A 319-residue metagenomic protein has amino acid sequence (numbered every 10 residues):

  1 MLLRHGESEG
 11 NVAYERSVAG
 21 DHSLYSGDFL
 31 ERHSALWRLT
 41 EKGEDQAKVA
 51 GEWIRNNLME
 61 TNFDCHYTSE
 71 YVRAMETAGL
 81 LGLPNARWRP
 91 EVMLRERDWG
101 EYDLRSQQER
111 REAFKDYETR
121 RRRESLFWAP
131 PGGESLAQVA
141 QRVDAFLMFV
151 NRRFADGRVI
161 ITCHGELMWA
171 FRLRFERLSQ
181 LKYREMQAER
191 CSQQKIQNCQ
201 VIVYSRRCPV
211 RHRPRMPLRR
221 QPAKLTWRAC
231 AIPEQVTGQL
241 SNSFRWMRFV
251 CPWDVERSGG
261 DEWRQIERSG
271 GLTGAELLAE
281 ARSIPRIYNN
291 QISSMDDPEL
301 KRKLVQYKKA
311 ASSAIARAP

Functional and structural regions predicted by a protein language model:
M1, D64, G157-E166: Generic beta-sheet signal
M1, E9, A13, V18 (+2 more regions): Acidic, low-complexity terminal tails and accessory targeting/binding regions of phosphate-metabolizing enzymes
M1-A86, A137-A140: Active-site-proximal alpha-helix that buttresses catalytic centers in soluble enzyme cores
H5, V92, H164: Active-site glycine-centered loops adjacent to acidic/histidine catalytic or metal-binding residues that shape
E9, R73-M75, E96-R97, L167-W169: Short, active-site-adjacent cap segments at secondary-structure transitions
F29-R38, E118-Q138, G259, G274: Short glycine/proline- and acidic residue-enriched helix-loop micro-motifs that form flexible lids or anion-recognition
N57-T61, V150-G157: Glycine-rich phosphate-binding loop signature in dinucleotide/nucleotide-binding domains
C65, E70, A86-D103: A short, structured active-site edge motif that brings together acidic residues
